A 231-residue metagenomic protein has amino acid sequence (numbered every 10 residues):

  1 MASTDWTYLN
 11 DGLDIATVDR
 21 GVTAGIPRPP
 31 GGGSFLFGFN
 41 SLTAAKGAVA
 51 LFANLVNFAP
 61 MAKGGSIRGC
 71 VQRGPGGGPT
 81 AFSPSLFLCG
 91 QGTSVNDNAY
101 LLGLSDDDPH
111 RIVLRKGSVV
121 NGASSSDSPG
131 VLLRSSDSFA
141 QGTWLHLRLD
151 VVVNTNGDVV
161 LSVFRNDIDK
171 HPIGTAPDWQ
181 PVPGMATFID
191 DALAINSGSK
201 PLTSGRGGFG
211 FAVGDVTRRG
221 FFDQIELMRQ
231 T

Functional and structural regions predicted by a protein language model:
A2-A44: Extracellular glycan-recognition surfaces and repeat-rich motifs
L36-V119, R229: Secretory/extracellular carbohydrate-interaction modules and structurally similar beta-sandwich "look-alikes"
T43, T93-Y100, V120-S128, I168-D191: Acidic Ser/Thr/Pro-rich low-complexity disordered segments that often serve as glycosylated linkers/stalks around
P60-A62, D107, F139-G142, N154 (+1 more regions): Surface-exposed coil/turn segments at beta-strand junctions on protein surfaces, enriched
G64-Q72, W144-V152, S162-F164, G210-A212 (+1 more regions): Residues within well-ordered beta-strands of beta-sheet-rich folds
G69, F139-L193: Carbohydrate-binding surfaces in secreted/extracellular proteins
S118-R148: Short, aromatic/His-centered strand-loop micro-motif at the edge of beta-sheets
P181-T231: Ligand-recognition surfaces built from glycine- and aromatic
